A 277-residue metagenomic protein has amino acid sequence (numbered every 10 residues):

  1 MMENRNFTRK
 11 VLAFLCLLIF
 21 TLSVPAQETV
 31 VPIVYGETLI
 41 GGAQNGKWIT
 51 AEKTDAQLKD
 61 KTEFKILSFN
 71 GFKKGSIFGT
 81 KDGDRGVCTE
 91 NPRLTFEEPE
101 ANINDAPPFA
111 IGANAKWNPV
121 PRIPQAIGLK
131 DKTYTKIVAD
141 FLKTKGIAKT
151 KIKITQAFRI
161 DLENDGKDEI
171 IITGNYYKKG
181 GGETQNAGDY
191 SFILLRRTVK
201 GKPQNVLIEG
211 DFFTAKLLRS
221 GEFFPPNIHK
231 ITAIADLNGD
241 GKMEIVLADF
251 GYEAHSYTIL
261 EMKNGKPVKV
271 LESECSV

Functional and structural regions predicted by a protein language model:
M2-E3, S23: Position-driven detector of the extreme protein N-terminus
E3-L12: Bacterial N-terminal signal peptides that target proteins for export
L12-S23: Bacterial N-terminal signal peptides
Q27-V277: Beta-propeller-forming repeat regions
